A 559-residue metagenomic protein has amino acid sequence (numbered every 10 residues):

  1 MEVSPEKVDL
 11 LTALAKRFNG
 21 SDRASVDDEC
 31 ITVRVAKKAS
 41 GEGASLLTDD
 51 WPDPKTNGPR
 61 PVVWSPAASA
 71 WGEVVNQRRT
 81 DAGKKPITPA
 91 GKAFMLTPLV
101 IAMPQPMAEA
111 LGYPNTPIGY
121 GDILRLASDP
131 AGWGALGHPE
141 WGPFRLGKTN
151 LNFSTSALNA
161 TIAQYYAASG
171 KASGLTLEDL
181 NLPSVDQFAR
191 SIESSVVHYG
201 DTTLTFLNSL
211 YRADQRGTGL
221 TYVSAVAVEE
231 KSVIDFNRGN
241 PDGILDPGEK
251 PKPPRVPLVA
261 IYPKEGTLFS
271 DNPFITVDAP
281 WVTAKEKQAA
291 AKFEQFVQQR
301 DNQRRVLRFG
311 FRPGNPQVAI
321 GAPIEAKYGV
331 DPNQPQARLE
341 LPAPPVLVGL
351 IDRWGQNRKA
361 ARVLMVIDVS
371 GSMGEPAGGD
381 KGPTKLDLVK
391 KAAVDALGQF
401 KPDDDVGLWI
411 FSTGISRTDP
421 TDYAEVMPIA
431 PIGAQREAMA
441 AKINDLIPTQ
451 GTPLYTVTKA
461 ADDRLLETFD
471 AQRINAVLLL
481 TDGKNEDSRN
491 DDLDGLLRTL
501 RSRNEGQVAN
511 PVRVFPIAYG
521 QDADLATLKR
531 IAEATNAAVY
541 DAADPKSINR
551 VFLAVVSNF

Functional and structural regions predicted by a protein language model:
M1-D81, K85-T88: Early extracytoplasmic/lumenal segment of secretory-pathway proteins
R79-F153: A conserved helix-loop-strand patch within extracytoplasmic ligand-binding domains of the periplasmic binding
V100-P106, S270-Q288, R305-F309: A bilobed periplasmic-binding-protein/Venus flytrap-type ligand-binding module shared by bacterial periplasmic
A163-A260: Ligand-binding pocket segment of bilobal, Venus flytrap-like solute-binding proteins
D246-R255, G483-A538, A542-A543, S547-V555: VWA/integrin I-like adhesion module and closely mimicked acidic/polar interface patches used
P313-G378, E425-P431, D463, Q521: Acidic, polar low-complexity linker/tail segments
G355, K359-V366, G371-W409, P428-A438 (+4 more regions): …and closely analogous acidic/polar surface helices at protein-protein or active-site interfaces in A-domain-like
P376, D404-D445, R464-A471, S488-D494 (+1 more regions): Short beta-strand-loop
